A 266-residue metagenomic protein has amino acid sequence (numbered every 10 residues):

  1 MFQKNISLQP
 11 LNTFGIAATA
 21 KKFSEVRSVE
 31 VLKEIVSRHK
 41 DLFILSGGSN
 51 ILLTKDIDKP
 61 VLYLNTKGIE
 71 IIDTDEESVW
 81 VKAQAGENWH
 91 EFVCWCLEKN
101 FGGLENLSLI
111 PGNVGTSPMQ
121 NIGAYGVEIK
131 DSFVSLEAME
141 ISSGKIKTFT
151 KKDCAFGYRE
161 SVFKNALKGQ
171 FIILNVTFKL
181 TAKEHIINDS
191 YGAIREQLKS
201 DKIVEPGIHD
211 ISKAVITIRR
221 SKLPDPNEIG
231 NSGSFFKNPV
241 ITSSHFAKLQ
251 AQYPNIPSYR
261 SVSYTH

Functional and structural regions predicted by a protein language model:
F2-L136, E140-S142: Anion-binding (especially nucleotide phosphate/pyrophosphate-binding) glycine-rich loop and adjoining beta-alpha core
V31-K33, I186-I187, S244-K248: Short, conserved charged micro-motifs
S117-I218, P224: FAD-binding subdomain of flavoenzyme oxidoreductases
N227-N231: Short coil/turn segments at secondary-structure boundaries
F236: Active-site-proximal loop/hinge segments that shape catalytic or ion-binding/gating pockets
A251-N255: Long, low-complexity interaction regions most often at the N-terminus
T265-H266: Conserved small/polar residues in nucleotide/adenosyl-binding loops
